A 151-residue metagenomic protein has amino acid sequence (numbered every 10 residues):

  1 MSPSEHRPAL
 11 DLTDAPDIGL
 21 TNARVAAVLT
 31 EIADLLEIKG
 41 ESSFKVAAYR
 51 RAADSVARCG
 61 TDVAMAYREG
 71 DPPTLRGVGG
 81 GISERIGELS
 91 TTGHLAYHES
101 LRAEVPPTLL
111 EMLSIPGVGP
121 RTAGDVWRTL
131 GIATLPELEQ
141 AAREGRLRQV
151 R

Functional and structural regions predicted by a protein language model:
S2-A15, G19, A48-R151: Accessory alpha-helical DNA-binding modules that contact the DNA backbone or grooves
R24-A66: Helix-rich "cap/lid" substructures immediately adjacent to catalytic or cofactor-binding pockets
